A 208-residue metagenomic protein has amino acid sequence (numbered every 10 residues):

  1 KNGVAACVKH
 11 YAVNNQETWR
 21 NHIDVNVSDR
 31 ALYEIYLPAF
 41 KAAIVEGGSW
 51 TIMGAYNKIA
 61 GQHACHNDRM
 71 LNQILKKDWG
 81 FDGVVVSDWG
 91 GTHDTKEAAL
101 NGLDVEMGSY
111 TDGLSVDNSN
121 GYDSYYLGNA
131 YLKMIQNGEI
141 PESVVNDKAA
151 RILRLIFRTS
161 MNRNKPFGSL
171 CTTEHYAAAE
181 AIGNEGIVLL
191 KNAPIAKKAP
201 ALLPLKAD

Functional and structural regions predicted by a protein language model:
K1-D208: Glycoside hydrolase catalytic-domain context in secreted enzymes
